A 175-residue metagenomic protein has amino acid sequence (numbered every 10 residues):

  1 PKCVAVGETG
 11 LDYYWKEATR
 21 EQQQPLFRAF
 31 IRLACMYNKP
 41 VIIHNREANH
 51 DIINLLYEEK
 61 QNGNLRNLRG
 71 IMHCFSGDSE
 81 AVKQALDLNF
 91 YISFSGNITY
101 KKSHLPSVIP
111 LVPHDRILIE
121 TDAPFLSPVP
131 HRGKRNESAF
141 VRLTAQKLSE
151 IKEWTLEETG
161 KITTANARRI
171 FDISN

Functional and structural regions predicted by a protein language model:
P1-P40, L88-Y100: Active-site gating/metal-coordination segments in enzymes
K2, A29, M36, E59-R69 (+2 more regions): Glycine-enriched alpha-helix->loop->beta-strand junction motifs that scaffold or abut catalytic
V6, G10, I42, I71 (+1 more regions): Generic enzyme active-site microenvironment
E8, A34, H73, A85 (+4 more regions): Conserved, mostly hydrophobic/aromatic
R20-I31, H50, K102-P110, K134-V141: Charged helix-capping and loop-helix junction motifs
L33, A139-N175: Mid-to-C-terminal alpha-helical segments outside catalytic/metal-binding sites
N45-G63, I71-C74, D78-L86, H104-I109: Distinct, well-ordered alpha-helical segments
D115-E137: Short acidic/histidine-rich active-site segments
